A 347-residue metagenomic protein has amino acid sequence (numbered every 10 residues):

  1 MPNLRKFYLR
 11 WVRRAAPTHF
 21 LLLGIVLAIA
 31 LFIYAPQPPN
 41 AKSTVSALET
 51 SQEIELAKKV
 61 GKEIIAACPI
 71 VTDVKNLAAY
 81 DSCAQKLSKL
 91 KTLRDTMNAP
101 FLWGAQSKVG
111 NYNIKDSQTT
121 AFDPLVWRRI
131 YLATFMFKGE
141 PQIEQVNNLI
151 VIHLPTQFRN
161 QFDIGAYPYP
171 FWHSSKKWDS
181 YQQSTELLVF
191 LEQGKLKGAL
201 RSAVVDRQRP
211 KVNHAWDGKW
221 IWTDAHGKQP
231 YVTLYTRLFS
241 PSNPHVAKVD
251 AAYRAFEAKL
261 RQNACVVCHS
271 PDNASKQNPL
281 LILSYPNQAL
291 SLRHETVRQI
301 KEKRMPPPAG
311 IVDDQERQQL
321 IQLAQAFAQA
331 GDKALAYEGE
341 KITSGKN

Functional and structural regions predicted by a protein language model:
M1-P2: N-terminal hydrophobic targeting signals that begin at the initiator methionine
R5-L22: N-terminal Sec-pathway targeting helices
V26-S43: Bacterial Sec-dependent signal peptides at the C-terminal "C-region" and cleavage site
P38-N347: Aromatic- and Gly/Pro-enriched helix-to-coil junctions and flexible linker segments
